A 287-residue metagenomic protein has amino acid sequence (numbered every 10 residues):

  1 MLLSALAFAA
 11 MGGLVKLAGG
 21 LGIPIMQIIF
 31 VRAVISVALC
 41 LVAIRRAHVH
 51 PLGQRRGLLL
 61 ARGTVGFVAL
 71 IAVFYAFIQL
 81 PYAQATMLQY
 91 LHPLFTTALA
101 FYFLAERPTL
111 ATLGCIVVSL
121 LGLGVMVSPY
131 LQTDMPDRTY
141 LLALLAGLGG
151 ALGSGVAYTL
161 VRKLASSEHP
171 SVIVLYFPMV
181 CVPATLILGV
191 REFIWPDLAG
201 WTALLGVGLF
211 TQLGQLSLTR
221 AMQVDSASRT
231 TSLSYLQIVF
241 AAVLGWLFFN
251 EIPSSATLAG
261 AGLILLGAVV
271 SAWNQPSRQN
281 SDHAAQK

Functional and structural regions predicted by a protein language model:
M1-L2, T97-L148, L152, S166 (+1 more regions): Juxtamembrane helix-loop boundary signature in multi-pass membrane transporters
M1-L3, Q54-V65, P108-L121, Y140-L144 (+2 more regions): Cytoplasmic-side transmembrane-helix entry/capping segments in multi-pass membrane proteins
M1-S4, A43-A72, L141-G150, W195-L213: Loop-to-transmembrane-helix transition segments
L6-A10, L41, G63, F67-I71 (+9 more regions): Hydrophobic/small/kink-forming positions within alpha-helical transmembrane segments of polytopic membrane proteins
L21-V68, G153-A157, Y176-R191: Transmembrane alpha-helices of multi-pass small-molecule transport proteins
G22, F30, L52-R55, S128-L152 (+2 more regions): Juxtamembrane helix-entry segments on the extracytoplasmic side of multipass membrane proteins
I44, Y75, P93-V117, E192 (+1 more regions): C-terminal transmembrane-helix exit sites in multi-pass transporters
A85-L91, L164-V180, Q215-L247: Helix-helix packing/entry segments at the starts of transmembrane helices
